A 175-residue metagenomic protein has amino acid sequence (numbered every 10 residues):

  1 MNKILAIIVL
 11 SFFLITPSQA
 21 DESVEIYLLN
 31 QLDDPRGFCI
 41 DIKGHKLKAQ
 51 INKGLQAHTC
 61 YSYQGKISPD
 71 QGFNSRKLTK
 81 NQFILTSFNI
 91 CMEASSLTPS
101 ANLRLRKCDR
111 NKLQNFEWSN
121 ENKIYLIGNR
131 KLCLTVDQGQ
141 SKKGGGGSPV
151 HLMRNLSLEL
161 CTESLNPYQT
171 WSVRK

Functional and structural regions predicted by a protein language model:
I4-L14: Sec-dependent N-terminal signal peptides
L14-I15, S75: Generic detector of N-terminal low-structure segments
A20-K175: Lectin-like carbohydrate-binding module/patch detector with strong preference for beta-trefoil
